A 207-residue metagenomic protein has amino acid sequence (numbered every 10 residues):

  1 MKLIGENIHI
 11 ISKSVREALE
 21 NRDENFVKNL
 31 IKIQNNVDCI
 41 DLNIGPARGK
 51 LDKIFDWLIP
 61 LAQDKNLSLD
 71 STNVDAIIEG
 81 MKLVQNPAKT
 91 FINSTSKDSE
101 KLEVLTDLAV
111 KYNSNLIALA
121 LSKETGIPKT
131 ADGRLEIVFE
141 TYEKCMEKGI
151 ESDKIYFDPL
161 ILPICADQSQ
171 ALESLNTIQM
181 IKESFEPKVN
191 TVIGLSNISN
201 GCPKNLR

Functional and structural regions predicted by a protein language model:
K2-E6, D38-L42, K65-S71, A88-S94 (+3 more regions): Hydrophobic faces of well-ordered beta-strands that scaffold small-molecule active sites in alpha/beta enzyme cores
L3-N29, N93-S99, T125-D132, I198-R207: Active-site mouth loops of central-metabolism enzymes
E6-E17, N35-D41, L58-A62, I117-G126: Gly-rich Lys/Arg/Thr-decorated short loops/hinges at beta-loop-alpha junctions or inter-strand turns that position
I8-I10, I44-R48, N73-D75, S96-D98 (+3 more regions): Active-site-proximal loop/turn and secondary-structure-junction residues that shape catalytic pockets, frequently
N35-L69, I161-A171: Glycine-rich, proline-tolerant flexible connector loops at the mouths of alpha/beta enzymes
N35-N36, I59-A62, M81-P87, E103-S114 (+1 more regions): Acidic (Asp/Glu)-rich catalytic clusters
G49-P87, L175-T191: Alpha-helix-loop-beta-strand connector modules within alpha/beta enzyme cores
K111-R207: Catalytic alpha/beta core domains of metabolic enzymes, predominantly
